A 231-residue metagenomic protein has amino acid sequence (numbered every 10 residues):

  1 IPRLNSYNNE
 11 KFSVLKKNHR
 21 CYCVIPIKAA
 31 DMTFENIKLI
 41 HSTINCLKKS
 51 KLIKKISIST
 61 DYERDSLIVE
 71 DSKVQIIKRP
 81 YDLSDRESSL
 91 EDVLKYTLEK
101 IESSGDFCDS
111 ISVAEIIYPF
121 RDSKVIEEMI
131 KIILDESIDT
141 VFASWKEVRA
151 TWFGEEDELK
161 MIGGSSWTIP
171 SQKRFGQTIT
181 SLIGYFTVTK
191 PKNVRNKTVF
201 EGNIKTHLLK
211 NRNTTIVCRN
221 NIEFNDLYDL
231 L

Functional and structural regions predicted by a protein language model:
I1-K17, T178-L231: Conserved alpha/beta core of the MobA/IspD/sugar-nucleotide pyrophosphorylase nucleotidyltransferase superfamily
N8-T60: N-terminal glycine-rich phosphate-binding loop and ensuing alpha1 helix
F34, S84-L90, I216-C218: Short, charged, surface-exposed secondary-structure boundary motifs
I53, D106-C108, D135-D139: Short, high-confidence coil segments that cap the C-terminus of an alpha-helix and link into the following beta-strand
T60-D65, K192-V194: Short, polar loop motifs at secondary-structure junctions
E63-S112, F120-K124, E128: Short phosphate-binding loop-to-helix
D82-R86, R149-T151, R212-T215: A short acidic, often aromatic-flanked loop/helix-cap motif at beta-alpha or helix-coil junctions that lines enzyme
D92, Y96, I116-K210: Conserved core of the sugar-phosphate nucleotidyltransferase
